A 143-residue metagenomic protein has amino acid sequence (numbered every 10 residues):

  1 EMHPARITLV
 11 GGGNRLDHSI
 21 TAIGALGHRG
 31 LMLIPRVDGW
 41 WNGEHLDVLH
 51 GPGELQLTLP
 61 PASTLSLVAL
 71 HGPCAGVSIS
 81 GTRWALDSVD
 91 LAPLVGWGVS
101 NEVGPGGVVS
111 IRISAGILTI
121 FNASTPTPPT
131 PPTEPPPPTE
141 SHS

Functional and structural regions predicted by a protein language model:
E1-M2: Short phosphate-binding loop-to-helix
R6-Q56: Anionic-ligand-binding alpha/beta catalytic cores of soluble enzymes and soluble regulatory domains that recognize
L49-H142: Long, charged alpha-helical interface segments
